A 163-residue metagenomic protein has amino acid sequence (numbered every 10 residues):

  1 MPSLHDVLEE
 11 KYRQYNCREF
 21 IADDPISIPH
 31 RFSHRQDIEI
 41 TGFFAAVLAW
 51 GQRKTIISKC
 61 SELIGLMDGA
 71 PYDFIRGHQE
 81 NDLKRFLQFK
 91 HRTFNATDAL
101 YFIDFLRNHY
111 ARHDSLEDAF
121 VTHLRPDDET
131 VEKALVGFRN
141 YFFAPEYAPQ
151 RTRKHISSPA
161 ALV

Functional and structural regions predicted by a protein language model:
M1-V163: HhH-family (HhH-GPD) DNA N-glycosylase catalytic core used in base-excision repair
